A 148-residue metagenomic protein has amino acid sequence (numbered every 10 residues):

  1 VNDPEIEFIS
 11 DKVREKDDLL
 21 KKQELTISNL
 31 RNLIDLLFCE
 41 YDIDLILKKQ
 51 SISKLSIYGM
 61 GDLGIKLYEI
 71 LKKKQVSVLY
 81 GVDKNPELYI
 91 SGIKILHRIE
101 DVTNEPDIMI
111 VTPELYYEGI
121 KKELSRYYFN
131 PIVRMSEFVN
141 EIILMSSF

Functional and structural regions predicted by a protein language model:
N2-F148: Hydrophobic, well-ordered beta-alpha structural blocks that scaffold small-molecule cofactor pockets
